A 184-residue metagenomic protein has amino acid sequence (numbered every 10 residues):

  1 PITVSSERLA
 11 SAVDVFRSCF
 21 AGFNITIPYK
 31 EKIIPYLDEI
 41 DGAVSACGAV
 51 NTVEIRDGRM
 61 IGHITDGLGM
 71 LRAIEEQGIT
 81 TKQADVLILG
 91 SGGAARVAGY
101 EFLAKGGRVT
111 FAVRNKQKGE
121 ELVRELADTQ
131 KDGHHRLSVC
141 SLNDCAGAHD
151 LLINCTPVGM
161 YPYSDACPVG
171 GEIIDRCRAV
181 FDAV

Functional and structural regions predicted by a protein language model:
P1-I79, V184: Phosphate/diphosphate ligand-binding glycine-rich loop within oxidoreductases
S18, R56-D57, A127-S138: A short helix-to-beta-strand connector/capping loop
P35-D38, R72, E76, Y100 (+2 more regions): Short, well-ordered alpha-helices that flank and scaffold nucleotide-derived cofactor binding pockets
I55-R56, G107, D175-R178: A short helix->loop->beta-strand "cap" motif at the edges of active sites that frequently abuts
G62-G67, I74-I79, Q83-L103, R114: Glycine-rich adenosine-cofactor-binding loop
K105-Q130: NAD(P)-binding Rossmann-fold cofactor-contacting core
D132-V184: Rossmann-like adenosine-cofactor binding region
